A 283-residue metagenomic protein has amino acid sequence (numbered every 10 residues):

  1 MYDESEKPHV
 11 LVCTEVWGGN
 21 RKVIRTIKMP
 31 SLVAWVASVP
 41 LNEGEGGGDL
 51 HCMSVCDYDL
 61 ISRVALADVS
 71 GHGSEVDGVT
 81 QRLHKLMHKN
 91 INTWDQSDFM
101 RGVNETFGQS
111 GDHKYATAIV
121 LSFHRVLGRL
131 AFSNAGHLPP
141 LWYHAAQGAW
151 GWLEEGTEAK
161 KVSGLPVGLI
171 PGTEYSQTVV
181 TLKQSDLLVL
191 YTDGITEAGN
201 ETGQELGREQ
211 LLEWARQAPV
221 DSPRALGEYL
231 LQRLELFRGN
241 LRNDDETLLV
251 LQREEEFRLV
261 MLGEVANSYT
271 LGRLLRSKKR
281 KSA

Functional and structural regions predicted by a protein language model:
M1-A65, S70, M87-A283: Conserved subregion of the PPM/PP2C metallophosphatase catalytic domain
H72-Q81: Conserved long alpha-helical elements within nucleotide-processing catalytic cores of c-di-GMP signaling and class III
